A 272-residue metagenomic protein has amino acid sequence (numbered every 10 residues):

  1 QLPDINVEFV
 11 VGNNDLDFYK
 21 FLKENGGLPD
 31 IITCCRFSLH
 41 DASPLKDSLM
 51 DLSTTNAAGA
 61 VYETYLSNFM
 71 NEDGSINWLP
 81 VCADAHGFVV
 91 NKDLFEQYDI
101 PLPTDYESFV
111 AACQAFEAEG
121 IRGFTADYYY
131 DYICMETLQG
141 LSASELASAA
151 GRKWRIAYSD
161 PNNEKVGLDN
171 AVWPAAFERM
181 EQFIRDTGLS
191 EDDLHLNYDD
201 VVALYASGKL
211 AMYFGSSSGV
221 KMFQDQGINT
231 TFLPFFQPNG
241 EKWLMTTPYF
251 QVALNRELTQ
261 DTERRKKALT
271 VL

Functional and structural regions predicted by a protein language model:
Q1-K46, A57-A60, L102: Conserved N-terminal structural module of periplasmic/extracytoplasmic solute-binding proteins
P3-N6, S75-I76, Q97-Y98, Q224-L272: Extracytoplasmic/periplasmic substrate-recognition and gating elements
V10-Y19, Y106-V110, E191-A206: Short helix-initiation/N-cap motifs at beta->coil->alpha
D30-T33, A211-S216: Paired acidic/hydrophobic, glycine-rich loop segments that form the ligand-binding mouth/hinge of periplasmic-binding
C35-G87, P101, V110, T137 (+2 more regions): Hinge/lid segment of periplasmic solute-binding proteins
S38-P44, G215-N229: A ligand-binding cleft/hinge motif common to bilobed small-molecule-binding domains
N77, V110-K165: Extracytoplasmic/periplasmic solute-binding protein
I156-L194: Glycine-centered hinge/linker elements that transmit conformational signals in sensory and ligand-binding systems
